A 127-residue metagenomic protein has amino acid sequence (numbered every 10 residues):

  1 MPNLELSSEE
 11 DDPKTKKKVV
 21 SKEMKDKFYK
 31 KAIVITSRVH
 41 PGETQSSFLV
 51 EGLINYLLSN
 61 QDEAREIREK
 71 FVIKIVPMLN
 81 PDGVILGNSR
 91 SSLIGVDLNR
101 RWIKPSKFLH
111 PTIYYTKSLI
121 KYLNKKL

Functional and structural regions predicted by a protein language model:
M1-L127: Structured catalytic-domain cores with a bias toward divalent-metal coordination
